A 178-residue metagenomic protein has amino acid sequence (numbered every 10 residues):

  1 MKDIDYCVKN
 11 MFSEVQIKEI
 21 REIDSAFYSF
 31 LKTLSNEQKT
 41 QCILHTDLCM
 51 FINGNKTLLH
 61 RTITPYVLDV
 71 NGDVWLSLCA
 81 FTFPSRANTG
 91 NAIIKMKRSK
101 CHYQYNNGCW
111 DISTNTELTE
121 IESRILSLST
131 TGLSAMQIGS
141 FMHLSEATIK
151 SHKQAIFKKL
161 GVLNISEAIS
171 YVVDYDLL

Functional and structural regions predicted by a protein language model:
M1-N88: Sensory/regulatory domains in signal-transduction proteins
E14, T131, V162, D174-Y175: Charged, alpha-helical scaffolding/interaction elements associated with membrane systems
R21, S127, S140, K158 (+1 more regions): A cross-family signal for key residues in well-ordered alpha-helices that form functional helical elements
I63, S127, S134: Catalytic "initiation/cleavage/transfer" segments centered on a nucleophilic residue and adjacent nucleic-acid-engaging
D73-R124: PAS-family sensory modules
E122-S129, A168: Short alpha-helical "packing" element that flanks the helix-turn-helix/winged-helix DNA-binding module
G132-E167: Recognition helix of helix-turn-helix DNA-binding domains
S170-L178: Intrinsically disordered, low-complexity basic tails/linkers immediately adjacent to helix-turn-helix/homeobox/MYB/SANT
